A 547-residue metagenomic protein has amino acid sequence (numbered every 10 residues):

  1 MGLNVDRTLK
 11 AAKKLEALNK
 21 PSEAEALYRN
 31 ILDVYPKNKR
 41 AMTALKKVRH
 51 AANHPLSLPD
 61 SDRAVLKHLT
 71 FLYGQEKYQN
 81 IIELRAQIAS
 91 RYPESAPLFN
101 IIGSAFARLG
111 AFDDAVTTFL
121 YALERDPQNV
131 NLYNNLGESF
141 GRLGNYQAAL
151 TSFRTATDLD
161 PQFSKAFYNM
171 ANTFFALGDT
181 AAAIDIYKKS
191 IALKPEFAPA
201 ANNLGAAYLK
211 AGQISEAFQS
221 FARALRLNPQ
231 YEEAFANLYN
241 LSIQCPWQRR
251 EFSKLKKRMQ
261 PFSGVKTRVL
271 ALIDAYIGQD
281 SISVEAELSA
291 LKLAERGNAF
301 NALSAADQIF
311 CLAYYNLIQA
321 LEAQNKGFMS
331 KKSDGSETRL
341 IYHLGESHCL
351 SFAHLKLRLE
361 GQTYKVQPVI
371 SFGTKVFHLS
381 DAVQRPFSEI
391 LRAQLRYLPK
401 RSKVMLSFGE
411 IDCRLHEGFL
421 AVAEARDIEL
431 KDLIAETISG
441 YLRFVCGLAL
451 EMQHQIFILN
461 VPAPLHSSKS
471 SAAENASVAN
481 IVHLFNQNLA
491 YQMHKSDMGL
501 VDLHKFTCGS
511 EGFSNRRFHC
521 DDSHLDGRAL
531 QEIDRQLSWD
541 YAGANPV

Functional and structural regions predicted by a protein language model:
L9, K13, T43, T70 (+6 more regions): Conserved alpha-helical positions within TPR/SEL1-like repeat arrays
A24, I81, A115, A149 (+4 more regions): Single-residue signature of alpha-solenoid repeat helices
V34, R91, R125, L159 (+3 more regions): Structural marker of alpha-solenoid helical repeat scaffolds
I341-E436: Conserved SGNH/GDSL esterase-like catalytic core that processes O-acyl groups on lipids and polysaccharides
H466-L503, S523, L530: Substrate-gating cap/lid alpha-helix
G499, R516-V547: Histidine-centered active-site loop/cap adjacent to the catalytic His in serine esterases/O-acetyl transfer systems
